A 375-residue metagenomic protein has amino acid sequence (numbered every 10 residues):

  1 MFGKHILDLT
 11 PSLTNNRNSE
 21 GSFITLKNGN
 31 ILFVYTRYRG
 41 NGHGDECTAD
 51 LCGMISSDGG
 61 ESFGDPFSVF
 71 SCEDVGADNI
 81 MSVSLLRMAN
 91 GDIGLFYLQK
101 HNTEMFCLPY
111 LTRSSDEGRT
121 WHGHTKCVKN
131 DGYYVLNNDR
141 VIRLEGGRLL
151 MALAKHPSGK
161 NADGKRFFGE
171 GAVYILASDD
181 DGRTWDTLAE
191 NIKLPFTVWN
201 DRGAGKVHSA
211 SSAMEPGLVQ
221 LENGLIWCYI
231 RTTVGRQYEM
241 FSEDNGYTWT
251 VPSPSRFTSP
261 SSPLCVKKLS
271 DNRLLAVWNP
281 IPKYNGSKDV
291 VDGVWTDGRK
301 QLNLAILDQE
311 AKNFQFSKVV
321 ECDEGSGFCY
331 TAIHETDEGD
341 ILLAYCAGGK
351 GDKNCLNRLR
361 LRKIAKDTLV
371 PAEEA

Functional and structural regions predicted by a protein language model:
M1-A375: Asp-box/BNR beta-propeller blade signature and adjacent active/binding-site loops in extracellular glycan-interacting
